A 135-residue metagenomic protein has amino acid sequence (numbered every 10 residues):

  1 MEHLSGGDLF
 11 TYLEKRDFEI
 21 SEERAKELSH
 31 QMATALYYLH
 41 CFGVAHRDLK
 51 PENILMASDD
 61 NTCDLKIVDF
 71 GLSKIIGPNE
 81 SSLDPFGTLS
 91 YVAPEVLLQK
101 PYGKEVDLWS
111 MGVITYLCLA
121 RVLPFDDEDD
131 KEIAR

Functional and structural regions predicted by a protein language model:
E2-D8: Conserved short submotifs of the Hanks-type protein kinase catalytic core that shape the nucleotide-binding pocket
F10-I20: AlphaC helix of the protein kinase catalytic domain
L28-S29: Activation segment signature within eukaryotic-like protein kinase domains
T34-V44: Protein kinase catalytic-loop region centered on the HRD/HxD motif
D107: Conserved catalytic-loop aspartate of Hanks-type protein kinases
A120-P124: Structural helix C-cap motif within protein kinase domains
